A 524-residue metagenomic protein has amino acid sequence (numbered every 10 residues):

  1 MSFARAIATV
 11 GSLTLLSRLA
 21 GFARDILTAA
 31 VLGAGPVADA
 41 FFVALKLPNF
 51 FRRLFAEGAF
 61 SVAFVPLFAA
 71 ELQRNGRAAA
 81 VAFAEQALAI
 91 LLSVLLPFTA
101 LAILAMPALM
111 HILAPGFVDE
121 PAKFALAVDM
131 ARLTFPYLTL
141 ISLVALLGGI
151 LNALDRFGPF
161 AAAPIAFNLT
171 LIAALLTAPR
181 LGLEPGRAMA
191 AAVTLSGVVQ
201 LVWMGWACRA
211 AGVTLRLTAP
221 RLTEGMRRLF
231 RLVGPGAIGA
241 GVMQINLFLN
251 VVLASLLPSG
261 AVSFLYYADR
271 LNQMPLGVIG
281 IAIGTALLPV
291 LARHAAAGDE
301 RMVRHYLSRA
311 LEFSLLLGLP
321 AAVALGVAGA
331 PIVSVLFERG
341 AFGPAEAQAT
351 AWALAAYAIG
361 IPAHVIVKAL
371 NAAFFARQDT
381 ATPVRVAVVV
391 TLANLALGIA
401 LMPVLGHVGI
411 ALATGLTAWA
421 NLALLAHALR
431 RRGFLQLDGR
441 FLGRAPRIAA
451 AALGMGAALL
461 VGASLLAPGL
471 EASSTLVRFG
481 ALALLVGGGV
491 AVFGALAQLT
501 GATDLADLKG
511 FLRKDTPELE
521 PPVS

Functional and structural regions predicted by a protein language model:
M1-S524: Membrane-embedded alpha-helical bundles of multi-pass transporters/translocases, especially carrier/permease families
